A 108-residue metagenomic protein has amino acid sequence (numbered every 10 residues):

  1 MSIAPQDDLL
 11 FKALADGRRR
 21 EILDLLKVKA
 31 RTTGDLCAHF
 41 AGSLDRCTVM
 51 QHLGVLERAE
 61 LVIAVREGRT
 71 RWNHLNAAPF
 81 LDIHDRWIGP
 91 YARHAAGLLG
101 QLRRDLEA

Functional and structural regions predicted by a protein language model:
M1-Q6, D24-V28, L81-A108: Amphipathic alpha-helical dimerization/coiled-coil segments that flank or bridge DNA-binding/regulatory modules
Q6-D8, K12-A13, G17-T48, R71-D82 (+1 more regions): N-terminal helix-turn-helix DNA-binding core of bacterial DNA-binding proteins
H52-G54: Short, hydrophobic-biased segments on the C-terminal half of alpha helices that form "recognition helices"
E57-G68, H74: Beta-hairpin "wing" of winged helix-turn-helix
